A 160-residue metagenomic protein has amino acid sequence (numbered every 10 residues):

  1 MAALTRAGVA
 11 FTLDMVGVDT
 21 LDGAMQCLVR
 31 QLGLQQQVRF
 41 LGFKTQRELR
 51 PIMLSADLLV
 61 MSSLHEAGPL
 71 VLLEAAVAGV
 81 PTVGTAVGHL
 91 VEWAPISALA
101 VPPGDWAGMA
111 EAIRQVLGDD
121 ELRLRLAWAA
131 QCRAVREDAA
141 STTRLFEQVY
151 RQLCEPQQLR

Functional and structural regions predicted by a protein language model:
T12-Q26: Glycosyltransferase donor-sugar binding loop
Q26-K44: Nucleotide-activated donor-binding/catalytic signature segment of Leloir-type glycosyltransferases, i.e., the conserved
F43-K44, P51-A56: Short alpha-helical donor nucleotide-sugar binding micro-motif in glycosyltransferases
L64: Aromatic "clamp/platform" in nucleotide-sugar-dependent glycosyltransferases that forms part of the donor/acceptor
P81-G84: Short hydrophobic beta-strand element within catalytic cores of glycosyltransferases and related nucleotide-activated
I96-W106, Q115-D120: Conserved acidic donor-binding segment of nucleotide-sugar-dependent glycosyltransferases
Q115, L122-R136: A short, well-ordered alpha-helix in the C-terminal region of glycosyltransferases
A139-R160: C-terminal alpha-helical cap of glycosyltransferases
